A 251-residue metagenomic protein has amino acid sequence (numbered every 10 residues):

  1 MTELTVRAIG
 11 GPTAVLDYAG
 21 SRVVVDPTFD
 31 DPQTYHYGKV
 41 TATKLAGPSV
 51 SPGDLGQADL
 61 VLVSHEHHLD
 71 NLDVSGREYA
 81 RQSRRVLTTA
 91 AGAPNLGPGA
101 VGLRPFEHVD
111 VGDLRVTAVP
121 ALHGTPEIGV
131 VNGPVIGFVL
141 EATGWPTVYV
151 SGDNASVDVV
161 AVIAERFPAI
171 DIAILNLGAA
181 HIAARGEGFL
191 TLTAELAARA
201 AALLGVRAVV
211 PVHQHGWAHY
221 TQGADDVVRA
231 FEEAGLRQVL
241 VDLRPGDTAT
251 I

Functional and structural regions predicted by a protein language model:
T2-S51, V131-G152: Conserved beta-strand hairpin/beta-sheet module of binuclear metal-dependent hydrolase folds, prominently
L16, D26, H65, D73 (+5 more regions): Divalent metal-coordination and catalytic microenvironments
S21-V23, D59-L60, R85, L114 (+3 more regions): Structural motif
S21-V63, V74-Y79, P126-I128, S156-P168: Pre-active-site segment of Zn-dependent metallo-hydrolases
D30-P32, H67-L72, A93-L96, E107-D110 (+5 more regions): Active-site environment of divalent metal-dependent phosphoester hydrolases
D59-L87, A91-A100: Acidic/His-rich segments in extracytoplasmic proteins that coordinate ligands and/or metal ions
S83-P146, R229-I251: Metallo-beta-lactamase
A91, A155-P245: Cap/insert and terminal regions of metallo-dependent hydrolase folds
